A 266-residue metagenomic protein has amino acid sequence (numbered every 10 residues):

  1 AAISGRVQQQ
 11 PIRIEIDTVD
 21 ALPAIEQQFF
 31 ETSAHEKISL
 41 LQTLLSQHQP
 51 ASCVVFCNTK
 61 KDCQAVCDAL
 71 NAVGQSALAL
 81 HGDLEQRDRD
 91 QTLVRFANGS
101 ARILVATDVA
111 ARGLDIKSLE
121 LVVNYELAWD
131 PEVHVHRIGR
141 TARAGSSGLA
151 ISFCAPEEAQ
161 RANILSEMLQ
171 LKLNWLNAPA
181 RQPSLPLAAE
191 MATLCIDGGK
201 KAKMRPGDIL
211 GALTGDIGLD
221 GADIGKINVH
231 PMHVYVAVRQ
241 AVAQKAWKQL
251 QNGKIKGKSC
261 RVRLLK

Functional and structural regions predicted by a protein language model:
A1-A21, N163-L173: Post-DEXD/H (motif II) to motif III coupling segment of the RecA-like Helicase ATP-binding lobe
A1-Q9, V19, C67, V109 (+2 more regions): Short regulatory helix/loop adjacent to the ATP-binding pocket of P-loop NTPases
I12-E15, S52-F56, C67-E85, D223 (+1 more regions): Conserved RecA-like helicase motor-core motifs
A24-N71: Conserved interdomain hinge at the start of the Helicase C-terminal
C63-A69, V73-T107: Conserved helicase ATPase core of P-loop NTP-dependent helicases/translocases
I103, D130, H136-P183: Conserved segment of the helicase C-terminal RecA-like domain
I103, R112-L127, L149-S152: A short beta-strand element within the Helicase C-terminal
R181-K266: Non-catalytic terminal extensions of ATP-dependent helicases
